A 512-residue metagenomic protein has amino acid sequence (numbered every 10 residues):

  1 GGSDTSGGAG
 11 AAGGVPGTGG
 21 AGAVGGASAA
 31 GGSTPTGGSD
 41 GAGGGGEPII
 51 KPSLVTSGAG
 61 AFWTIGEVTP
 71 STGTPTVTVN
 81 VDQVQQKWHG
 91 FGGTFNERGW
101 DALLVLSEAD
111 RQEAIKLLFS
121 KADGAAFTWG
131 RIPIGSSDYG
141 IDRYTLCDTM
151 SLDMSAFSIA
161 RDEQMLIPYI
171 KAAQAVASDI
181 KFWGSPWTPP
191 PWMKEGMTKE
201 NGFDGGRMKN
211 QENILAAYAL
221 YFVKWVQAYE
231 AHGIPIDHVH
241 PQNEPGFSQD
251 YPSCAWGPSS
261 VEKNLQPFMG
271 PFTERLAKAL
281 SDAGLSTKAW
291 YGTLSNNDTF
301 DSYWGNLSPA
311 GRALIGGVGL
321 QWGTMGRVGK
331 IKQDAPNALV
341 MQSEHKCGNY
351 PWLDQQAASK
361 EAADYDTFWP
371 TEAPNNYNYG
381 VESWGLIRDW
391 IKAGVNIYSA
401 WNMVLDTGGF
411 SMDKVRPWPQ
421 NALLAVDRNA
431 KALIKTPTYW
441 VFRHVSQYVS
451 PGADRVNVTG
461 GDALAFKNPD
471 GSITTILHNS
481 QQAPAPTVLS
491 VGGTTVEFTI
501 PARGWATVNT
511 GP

Functional and structural regions predicted by a protein language model:
G1-I49: Ser/Thr-rich, Pro/Gly/Ala-heavy low-complexity intrinsically disordered linkers and tails of secreted extracellular
G8, G26, T36, G43 (+6 more regions): Conserved acidic residues
G19, A125, S343: Single, functionally critical "micro-switch" positions that shape active/binding sites and transmembrane helices
I49-V79, F182-G184, L220-G233, D237 (+1 more regions): Substrate-binding and catalytic surfaces of secreted/luminal carbohydrate-active proteins
A59-I236, E274: N-terminal catalytic cores of secreted or lumenal carbohydrate-active enzymes
E97, N243-E244, E344: Acidic-residue sensor for enzyme active/binding pockets
R131-D138, P186-P189, H240-P245, T293-N296 (+1 more regions): Short, solvent-exposed turn/loop segments enriched in Gly/Ser/Thr/Pro and often Arg
